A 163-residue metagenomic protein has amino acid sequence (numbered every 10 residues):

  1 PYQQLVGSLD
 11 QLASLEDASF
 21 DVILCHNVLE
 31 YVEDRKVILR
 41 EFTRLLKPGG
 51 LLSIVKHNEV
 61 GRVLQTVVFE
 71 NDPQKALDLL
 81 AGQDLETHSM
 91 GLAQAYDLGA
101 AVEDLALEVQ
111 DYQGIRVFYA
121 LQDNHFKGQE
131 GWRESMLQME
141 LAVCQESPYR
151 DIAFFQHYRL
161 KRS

Functional and structural regions predicted by a protein language model:
P1-S14: Conserved SAM-binding strand-loop segment of SAM-dependent methyltransferases
Q3-L5, Q110-Q113: General small-molecule cofactor/ligand-binding pocket signal
A13-I23: A short acidic, Gly/Pro-enriched loop at the edge of an enzyme's catalytic core that lines a small-molecule cofactor
D21-R35: A short SAM/SAH-binding and catalytic strip from SAM-dependent methyltransferases
K36-L51: A short glycine-rich, Lys/Arg-flanked "PGG" loop and its adjoining helix->strand segment in the class I
L51-L79: Conserved class I S-adenosyl-L-methionine
H88-A106, Y112: Short alpha-helix
D111-S163: A C-terminal cap/extension of S-adenosyl-L-methionine-dependent methyltransferases that defines the acceptor-substrate
